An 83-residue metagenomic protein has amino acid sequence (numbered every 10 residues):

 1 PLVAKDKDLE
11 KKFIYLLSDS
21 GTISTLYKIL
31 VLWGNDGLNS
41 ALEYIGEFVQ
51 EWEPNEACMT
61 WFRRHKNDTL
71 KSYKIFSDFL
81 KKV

Functional and structural regions predicted by a protein language model:
P1-V83: K/R-rich mixed-charge low-complexity regions
